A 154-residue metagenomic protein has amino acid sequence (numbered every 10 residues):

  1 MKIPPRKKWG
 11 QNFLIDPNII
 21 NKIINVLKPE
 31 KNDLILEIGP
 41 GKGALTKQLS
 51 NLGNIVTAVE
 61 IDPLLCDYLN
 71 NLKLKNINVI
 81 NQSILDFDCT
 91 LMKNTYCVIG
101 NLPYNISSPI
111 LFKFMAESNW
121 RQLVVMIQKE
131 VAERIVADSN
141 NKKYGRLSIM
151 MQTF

Functional and structural regions predicted by a protein language model:
M1-F154: Catalytic cores of RNA-modifying enzymes
